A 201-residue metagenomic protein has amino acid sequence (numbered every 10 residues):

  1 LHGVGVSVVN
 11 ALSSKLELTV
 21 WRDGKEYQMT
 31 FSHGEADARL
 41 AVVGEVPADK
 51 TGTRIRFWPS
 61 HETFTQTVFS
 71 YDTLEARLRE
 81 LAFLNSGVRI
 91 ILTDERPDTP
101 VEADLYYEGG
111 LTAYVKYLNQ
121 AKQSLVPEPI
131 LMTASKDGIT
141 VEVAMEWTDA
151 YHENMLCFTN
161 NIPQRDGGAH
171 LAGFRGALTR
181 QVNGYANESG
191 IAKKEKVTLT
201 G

Functional and structural regions predicted by a protein language model:
L1-Y117: GHKL-type ATPase core
D72-E75, R79-L81, G87, I91-G201: GHKL/Histidine-kinase-like ATPase module
